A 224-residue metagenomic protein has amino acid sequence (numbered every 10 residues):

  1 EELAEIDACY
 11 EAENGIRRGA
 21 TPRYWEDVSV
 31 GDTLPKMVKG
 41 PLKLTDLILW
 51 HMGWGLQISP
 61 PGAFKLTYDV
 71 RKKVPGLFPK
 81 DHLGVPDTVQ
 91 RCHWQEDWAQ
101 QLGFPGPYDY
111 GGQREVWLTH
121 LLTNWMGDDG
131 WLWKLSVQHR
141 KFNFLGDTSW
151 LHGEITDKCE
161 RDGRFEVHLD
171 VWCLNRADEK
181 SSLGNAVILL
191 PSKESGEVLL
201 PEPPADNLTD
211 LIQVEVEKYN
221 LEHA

Functional and structural regions predicted by a protein language model:
E1-V30, K36, L49, K141 (+2 more regions): HotDog/MaoC-like acyl-thioester-processing domains
A4-P107, N220-A224: Catalytic strand-loop segment that frames the active site of acyl-thioester-processing enzymes
D7-E11, D81, Q90-R91, T119-M126 (+2 more regions): Short secondary-structure boundary micro-motifs
T45-W50, W125-W133, E194-L199: Compositionally biased, low-complexity linear motifs
G53, K65-D69, K73, T123 (+4 more regions): A sequence-level detector of short, solvent-exposed, charge-rich linear segments
G55-L56, T123-G127, R176: Short, intrinsically disordered, mixed-charge
Q100-E154: Hydrophobic beta-strand-centered segment that forms part of the acyl-chain substrate-binding groove
